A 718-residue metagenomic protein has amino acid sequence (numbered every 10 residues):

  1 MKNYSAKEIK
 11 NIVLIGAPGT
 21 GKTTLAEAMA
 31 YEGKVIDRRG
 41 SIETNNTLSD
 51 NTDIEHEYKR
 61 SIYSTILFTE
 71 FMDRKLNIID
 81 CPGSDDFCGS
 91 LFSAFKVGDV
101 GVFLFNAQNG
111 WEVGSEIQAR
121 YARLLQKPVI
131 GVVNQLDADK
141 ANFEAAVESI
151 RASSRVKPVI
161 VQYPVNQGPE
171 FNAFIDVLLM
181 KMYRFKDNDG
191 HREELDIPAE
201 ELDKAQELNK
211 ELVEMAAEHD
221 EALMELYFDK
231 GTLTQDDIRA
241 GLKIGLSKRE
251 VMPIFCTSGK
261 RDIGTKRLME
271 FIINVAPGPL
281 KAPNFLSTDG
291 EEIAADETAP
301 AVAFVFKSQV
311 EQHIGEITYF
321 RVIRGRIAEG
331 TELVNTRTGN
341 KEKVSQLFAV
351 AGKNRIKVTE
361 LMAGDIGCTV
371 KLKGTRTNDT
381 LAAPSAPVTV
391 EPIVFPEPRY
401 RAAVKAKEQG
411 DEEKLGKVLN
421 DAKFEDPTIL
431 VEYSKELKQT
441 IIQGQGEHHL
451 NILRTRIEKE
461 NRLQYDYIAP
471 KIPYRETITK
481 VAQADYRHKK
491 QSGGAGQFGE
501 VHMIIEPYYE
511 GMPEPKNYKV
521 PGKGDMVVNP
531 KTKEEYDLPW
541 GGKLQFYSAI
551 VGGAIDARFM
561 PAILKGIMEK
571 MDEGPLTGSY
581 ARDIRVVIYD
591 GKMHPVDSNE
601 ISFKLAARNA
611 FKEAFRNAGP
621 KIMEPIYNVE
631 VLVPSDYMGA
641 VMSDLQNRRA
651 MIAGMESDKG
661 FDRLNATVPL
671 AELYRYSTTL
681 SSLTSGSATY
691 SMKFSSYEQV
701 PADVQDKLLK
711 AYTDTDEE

Functional and structural regions predicted by a protein language model:
M1-E718: Structural and coupling elements of P-loop NTPases
